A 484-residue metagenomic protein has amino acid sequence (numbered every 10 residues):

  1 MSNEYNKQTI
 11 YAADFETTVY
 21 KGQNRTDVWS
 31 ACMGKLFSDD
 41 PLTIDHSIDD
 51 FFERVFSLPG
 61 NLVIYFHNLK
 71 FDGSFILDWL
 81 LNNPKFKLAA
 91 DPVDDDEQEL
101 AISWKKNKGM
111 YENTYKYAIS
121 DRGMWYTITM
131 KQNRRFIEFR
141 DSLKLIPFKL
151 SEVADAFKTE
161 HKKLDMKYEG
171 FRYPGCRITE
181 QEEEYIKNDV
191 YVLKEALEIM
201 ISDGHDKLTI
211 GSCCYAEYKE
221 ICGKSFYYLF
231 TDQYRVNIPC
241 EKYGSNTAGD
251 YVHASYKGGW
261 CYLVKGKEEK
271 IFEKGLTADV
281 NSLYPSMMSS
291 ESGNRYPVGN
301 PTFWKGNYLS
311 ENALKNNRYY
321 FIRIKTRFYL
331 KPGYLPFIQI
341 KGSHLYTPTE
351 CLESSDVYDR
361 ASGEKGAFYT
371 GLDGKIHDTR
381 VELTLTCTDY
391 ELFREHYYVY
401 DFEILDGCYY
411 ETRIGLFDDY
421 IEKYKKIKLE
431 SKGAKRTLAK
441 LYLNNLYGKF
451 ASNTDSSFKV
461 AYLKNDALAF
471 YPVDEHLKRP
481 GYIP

Functional and structural regions predicted by a protein language model:
M1-E4, F15: Replication-associated primase and helicase/ATPase modules
E4-N6, T26-S30, L36-N68, S74-P484: Conserved acidic
Q8-V19, L276-A278: Two-metal-ion RNase H-like nuclease active-site motif
K21-N24: Short consensus segments that form the blades of beta-propeller domains, in both extracellular/periplasmic
